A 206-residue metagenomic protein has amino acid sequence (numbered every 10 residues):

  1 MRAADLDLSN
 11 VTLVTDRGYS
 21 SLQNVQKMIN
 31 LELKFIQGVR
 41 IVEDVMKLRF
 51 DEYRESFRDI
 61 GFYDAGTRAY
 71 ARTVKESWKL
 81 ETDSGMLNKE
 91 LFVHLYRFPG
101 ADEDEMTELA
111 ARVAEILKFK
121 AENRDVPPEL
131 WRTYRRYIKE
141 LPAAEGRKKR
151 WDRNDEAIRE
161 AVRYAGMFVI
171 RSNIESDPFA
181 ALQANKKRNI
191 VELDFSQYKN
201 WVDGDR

Functional and structural regions predicted by a protein language model:
M1-R206: Anion-binding and metal-coordination hotspots
